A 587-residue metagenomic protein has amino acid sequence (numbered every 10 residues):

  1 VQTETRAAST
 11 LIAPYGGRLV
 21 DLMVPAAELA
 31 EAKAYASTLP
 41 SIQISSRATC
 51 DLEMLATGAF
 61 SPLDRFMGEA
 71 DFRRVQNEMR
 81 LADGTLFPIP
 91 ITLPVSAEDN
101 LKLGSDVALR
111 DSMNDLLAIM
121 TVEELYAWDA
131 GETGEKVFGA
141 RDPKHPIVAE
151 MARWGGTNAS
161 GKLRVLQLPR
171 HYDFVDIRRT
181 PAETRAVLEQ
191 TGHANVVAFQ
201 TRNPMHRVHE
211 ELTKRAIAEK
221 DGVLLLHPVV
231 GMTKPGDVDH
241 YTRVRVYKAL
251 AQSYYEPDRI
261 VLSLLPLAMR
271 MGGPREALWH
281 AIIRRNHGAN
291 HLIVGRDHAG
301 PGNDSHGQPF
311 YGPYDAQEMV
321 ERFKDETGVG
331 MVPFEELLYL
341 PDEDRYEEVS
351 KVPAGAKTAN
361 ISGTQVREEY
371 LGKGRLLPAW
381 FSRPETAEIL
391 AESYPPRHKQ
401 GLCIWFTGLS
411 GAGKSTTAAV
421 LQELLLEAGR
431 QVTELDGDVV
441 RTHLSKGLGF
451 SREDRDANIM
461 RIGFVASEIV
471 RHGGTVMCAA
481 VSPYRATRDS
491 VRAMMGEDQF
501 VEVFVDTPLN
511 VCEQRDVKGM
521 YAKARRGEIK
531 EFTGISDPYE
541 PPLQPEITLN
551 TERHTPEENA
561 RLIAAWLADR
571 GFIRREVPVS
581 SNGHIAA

Functional and structural regions predicted by a protein language model:
Q2-H398: Active-site cores that bind ATP or allylic diphosphates and position pyrophosphate for catalysis
G68, R74, R80, T191 (+4 more regions): Glycine-rich phosphate-binding loop of ATP-dependent small-molecule kinases
